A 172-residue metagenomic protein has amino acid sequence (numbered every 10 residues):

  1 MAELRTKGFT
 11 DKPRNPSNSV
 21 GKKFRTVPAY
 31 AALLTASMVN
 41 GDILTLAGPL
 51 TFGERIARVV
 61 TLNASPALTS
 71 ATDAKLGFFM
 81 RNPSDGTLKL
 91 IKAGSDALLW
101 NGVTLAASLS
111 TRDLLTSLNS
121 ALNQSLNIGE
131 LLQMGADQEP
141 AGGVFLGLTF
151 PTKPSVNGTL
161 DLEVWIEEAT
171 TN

Functional and structural regions predicted by a protein language model:
A2-N172: Surface-exposed, low-hydrophobicity beta-strand/loop segments enriched in small/polar/acidic residues
